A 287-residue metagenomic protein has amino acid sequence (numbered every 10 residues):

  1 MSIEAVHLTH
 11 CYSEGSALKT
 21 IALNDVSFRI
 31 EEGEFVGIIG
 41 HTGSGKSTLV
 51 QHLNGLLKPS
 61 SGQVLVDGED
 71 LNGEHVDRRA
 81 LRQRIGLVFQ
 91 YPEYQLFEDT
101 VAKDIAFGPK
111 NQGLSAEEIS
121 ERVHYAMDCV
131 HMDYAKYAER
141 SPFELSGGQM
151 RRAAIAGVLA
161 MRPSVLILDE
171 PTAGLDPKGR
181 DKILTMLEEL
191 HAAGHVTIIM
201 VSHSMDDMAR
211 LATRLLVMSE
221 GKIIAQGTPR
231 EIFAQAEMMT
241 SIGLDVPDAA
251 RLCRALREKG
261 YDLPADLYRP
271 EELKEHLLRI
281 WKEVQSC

Functional and structural regions predicted by a protein language model:
I39-H41: The feature captures the beta-strand-to-loop junction immediately N-terminal to the Walker
N54: Helix-to-loop junction immediately C-terminal to a conserved catalytic motif
Q63-A80: ABC ATPase NBD Q-loop/coupling interface
S141-L145, Q149: Conserved ABC ATPase signature
R162: Conserved catalytic motifs of ABC-family nucleotide-binding domains
L166-D169: Catalytic Walker B motif of ABC-type/P-loop ATPase nucleotide-binding domains
